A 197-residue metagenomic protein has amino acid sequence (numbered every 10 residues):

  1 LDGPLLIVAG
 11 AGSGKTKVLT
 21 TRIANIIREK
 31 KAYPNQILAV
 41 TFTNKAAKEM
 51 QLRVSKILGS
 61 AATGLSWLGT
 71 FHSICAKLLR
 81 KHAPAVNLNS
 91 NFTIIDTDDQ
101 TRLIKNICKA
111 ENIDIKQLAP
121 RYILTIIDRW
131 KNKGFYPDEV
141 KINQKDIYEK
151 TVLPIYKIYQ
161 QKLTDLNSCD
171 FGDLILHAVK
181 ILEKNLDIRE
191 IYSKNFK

Functional and structural regions predicted by a protein language model:
D2-L5, G10, A24-F196: A basic/glycine-biased coupling hinge at the interface between accessory DNA-binding modules
K15-T16: Conserved lysine of the Walker
L19-T20: Post-Walker A alpha-helix
